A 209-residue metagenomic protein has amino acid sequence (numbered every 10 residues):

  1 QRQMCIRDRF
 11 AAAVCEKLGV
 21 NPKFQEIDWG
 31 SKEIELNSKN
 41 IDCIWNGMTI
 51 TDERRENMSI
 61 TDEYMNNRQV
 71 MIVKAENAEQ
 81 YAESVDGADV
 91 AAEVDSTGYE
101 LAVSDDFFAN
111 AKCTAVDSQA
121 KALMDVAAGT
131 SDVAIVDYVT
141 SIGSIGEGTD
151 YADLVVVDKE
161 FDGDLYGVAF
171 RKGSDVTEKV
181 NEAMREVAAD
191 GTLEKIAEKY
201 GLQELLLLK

Functional and structural regions predicted by a protein language model:
Q1-I6: Short, small-residue-biased leader/transition segments that mark boundaries at the very start of proteins
R7-K17, M48, N67-L123, V133 (+1 more regions): Bilobed "Venus flytrap"/periplasmic-binding protein-like clamshell domains and structurally analogous long
D8-K17, E76, A88-D89, V94-T97 (+1 more regions): Extended ligand-binding regions for polar small-molecule ligands
A12, N21-S84: Acidic, polar ligand-binding/catalytic clefts
K23-L36, T114-A128, D164: Short helix-initiation/N-cap motifs at beta->coil->alpha
M48-E56, L101-V103, A128, D132-D162: A ligand-binding cleft/hinge motif common to bilobed small-molecule-binding domains
N66-V73, Y138-I142, G146-R185, Q203-K209: Periplasmic-binding protein-like
T97-V116, A152-V157, R185-K209: Ligand-binding clefts/hinges and TM-proximal coupling segments of bilobed small-molecule sensing domains
